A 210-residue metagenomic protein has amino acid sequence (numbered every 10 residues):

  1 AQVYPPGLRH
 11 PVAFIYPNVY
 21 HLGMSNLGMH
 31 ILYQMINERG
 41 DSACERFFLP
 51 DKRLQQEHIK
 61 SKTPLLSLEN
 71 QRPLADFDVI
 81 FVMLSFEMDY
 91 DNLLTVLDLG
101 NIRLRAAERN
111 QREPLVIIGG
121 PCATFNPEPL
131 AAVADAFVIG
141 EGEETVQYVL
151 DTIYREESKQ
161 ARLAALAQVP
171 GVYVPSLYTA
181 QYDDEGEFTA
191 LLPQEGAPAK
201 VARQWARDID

Functional and structural regions predicted by a protein language model:
A1-A13, Y20-H21, F188-D210: N-terminal [4Fe-4S]-dependent radical SAM core
A1-I15, H30, D135-F137, E144-Y154: N-terminal start-of-domain structural block
A1-Q2, I31-M35, S158-A164: Intrinsically disordered, low-complexity boundary segments flanking structured domains
Y4-G7, D41-R46, G100, E195-G196: A broad, low-specificity signal for short, low-complexity segments enriched in glycine/proline and polar/charged
P5-L8, N37-G40, Q111, A165-A167: A generic structural signal for short, non-catalytic loop/turn and secondary-structure boundary residues
H10-V12, N18, G23-N37, L84-D89 (+2 more regions): General detector of N-terminal leader/presequence modules that precede the first folded domain
V12, Y16-P17, G23-Q34, E38-E45 (+3 more regions): Low-complexity, highly charged intrinsically disordered N-terminal segments that act as targeting/localization
P50-G196: Glycine-rich beta-alpha loop elements in corrinoid/cobalamin-binding modules across cobalamin-dependent enzymes
